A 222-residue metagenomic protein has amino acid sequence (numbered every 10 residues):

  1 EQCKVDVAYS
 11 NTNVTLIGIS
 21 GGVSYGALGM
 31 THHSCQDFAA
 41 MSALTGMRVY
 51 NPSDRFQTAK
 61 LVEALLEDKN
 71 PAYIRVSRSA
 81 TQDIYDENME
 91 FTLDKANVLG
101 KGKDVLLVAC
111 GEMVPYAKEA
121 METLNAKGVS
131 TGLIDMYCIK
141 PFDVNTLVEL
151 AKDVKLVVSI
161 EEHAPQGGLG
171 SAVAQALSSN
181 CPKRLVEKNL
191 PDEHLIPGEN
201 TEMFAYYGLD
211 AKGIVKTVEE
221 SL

Functional and structural regions predicted by a protein language model:
E1-L106, T131: Conserved thiamine diphosphate
Y25, S77-L222: Thiamine diphosphate
